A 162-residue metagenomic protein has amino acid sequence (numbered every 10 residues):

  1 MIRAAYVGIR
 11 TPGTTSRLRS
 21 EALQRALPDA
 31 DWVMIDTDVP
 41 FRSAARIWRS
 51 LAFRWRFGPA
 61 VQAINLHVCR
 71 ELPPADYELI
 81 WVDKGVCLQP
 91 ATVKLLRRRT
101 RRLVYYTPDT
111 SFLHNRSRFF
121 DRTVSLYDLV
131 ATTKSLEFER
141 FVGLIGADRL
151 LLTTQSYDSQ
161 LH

Functional and structural regions predicted by a protein language model:
M1-D38, A75: N-terminal subdomain of nucleotide-sugar transferases
I2, P28-A30, R101-R102, D128 (+1 more regions): A structural micro-motif
R17-L18, I35-I145, S159-H162: Extended catalytic core of nucleotide-activated donor transferases of GT-like folds
R149-L161: A nucleotide-sugar donor-handling region in carbohydrate enzymes
